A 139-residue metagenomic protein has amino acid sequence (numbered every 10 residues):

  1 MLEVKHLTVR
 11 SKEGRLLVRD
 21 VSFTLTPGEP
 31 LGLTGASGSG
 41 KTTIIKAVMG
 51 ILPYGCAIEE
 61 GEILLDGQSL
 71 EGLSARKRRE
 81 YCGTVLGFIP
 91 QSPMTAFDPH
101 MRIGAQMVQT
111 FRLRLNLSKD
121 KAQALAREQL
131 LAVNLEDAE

Functional and structural regions predicted by a protein language model:
L2, L17-D20, Y81: Conserved structural motif at the start of ABC-family nucleotide-binding domains
L25-P27, Y81: Conserved hydrophobic segment flanking the Walker A/P-loop of ABC-type ATPase nucleotide-binding domains
L31, T42-G55: Short, conserved post-Walker A segment of ABC-type ATPase nucleotide-binding domains
T34-A36: The feature captures the beta-strand-to-loop junction immediately N-terminal to the Walker
A57-S69: Conserved ABC transporter NBD signature motif
S69, K121-E139: Conserved ABC ATPase "signature" region
L70-G87, L113, K119: ABC ATPase NBD coupling module
S92, P99-L113, L125: Q-loop/switch helix immediately C-terminal to the Walker
